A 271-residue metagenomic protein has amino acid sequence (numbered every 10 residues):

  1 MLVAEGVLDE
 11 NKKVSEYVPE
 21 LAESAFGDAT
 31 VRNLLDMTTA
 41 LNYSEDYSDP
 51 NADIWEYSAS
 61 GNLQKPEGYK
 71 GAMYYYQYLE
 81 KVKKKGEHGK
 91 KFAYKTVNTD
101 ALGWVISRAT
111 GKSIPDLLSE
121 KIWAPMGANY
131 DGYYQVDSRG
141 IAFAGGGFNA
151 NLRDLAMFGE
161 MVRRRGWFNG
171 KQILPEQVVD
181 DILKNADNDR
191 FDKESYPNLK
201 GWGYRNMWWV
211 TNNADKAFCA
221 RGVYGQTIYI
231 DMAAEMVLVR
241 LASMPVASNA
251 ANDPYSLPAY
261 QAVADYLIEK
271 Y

Functional and structural regions predicted by a protein language model:
M1-N11, L34, L102-I106, L155-V162: Active-site SXXK
A4-D46, K81-K83, A109-G145, A150: Active-site helix/loop module of the DD-peptidase/beta-lactamase fold, centered on the serine-lysine SxxK catalytic
N33-D36, A93, G132-Y134, N149 (+4 more regions): Structural recognition of the beta-strand scaffold that forms the well-ordered cores of secreted hydrolase catalytic
N51-A72: Amphipathic alpha-helical interface segments
P66-K91: Alpha-helix-centered segments that form part of catalytic cores
K85-Y94, I141-N149, A220, N252: Solvent-exposed loop and edge beta-strand segments that line ligand/cofactor-binding and catalytic clefts
A128-G132, D180-V237: Active-site Gly/Thr loop motif
A217-Y271: Structured C-terminal helix/loop/strand segments within mature extracytoplasmic catalytic/sensor domains
